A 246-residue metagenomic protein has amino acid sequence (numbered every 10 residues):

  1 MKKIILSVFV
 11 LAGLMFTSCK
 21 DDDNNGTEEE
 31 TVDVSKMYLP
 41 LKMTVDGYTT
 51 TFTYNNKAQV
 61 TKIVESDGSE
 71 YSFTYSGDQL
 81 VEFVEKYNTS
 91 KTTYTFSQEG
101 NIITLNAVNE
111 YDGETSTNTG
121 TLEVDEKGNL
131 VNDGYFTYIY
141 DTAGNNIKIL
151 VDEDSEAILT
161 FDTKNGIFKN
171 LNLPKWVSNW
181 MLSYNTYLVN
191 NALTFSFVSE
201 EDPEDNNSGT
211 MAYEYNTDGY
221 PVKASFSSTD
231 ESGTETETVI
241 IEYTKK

Functional and structural regions predicted by a protein language model:
I4-G13: Sec-dependent N-terminal signal peptides
M15-S18: C-terminal motif of bacterial Sec signal peptides marking the signal peptidase cleavage site
D21-K246: Buried hydrophobic residues that stabilize the cores of well-folded domains
